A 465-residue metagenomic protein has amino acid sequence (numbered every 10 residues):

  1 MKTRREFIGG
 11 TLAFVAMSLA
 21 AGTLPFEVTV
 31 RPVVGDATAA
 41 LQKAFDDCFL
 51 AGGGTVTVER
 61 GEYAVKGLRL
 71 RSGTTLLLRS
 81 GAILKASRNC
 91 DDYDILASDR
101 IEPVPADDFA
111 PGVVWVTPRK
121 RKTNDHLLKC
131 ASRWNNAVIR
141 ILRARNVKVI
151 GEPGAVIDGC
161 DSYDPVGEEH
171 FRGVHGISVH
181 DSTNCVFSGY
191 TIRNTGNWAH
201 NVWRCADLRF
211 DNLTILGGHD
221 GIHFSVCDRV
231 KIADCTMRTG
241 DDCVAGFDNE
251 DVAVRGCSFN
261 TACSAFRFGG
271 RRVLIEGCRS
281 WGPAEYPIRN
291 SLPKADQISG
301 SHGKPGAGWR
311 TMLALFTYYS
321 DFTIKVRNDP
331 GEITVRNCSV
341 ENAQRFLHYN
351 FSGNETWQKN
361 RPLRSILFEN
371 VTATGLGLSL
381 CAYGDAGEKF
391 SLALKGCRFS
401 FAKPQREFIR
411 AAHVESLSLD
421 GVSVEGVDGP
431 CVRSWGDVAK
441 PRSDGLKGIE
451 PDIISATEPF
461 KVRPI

Functional and structural regions predicted by a protein language model:
K2, I8-I465: Extracellular/periplasmic carbohydrate-active domains that bind, remodel, or depolymerize complex polysaccharides
